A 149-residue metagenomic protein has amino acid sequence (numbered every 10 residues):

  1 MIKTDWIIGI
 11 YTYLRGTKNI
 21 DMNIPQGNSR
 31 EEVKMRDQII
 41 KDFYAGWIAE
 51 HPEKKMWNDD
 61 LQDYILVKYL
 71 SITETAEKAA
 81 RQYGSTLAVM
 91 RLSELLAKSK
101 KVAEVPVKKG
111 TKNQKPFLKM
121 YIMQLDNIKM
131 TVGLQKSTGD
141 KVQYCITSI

Functional and structural regions predicted by a protein language model:
M1-I149: Ribonuclease/tRNase effector modules and their secretory precursors
